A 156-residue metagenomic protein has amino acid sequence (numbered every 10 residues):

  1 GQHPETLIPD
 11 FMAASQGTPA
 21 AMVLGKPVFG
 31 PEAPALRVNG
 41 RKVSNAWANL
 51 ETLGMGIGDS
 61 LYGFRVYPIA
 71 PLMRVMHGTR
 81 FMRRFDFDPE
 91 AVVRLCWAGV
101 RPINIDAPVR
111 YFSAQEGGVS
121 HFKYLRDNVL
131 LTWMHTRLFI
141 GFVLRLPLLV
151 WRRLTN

Functional and structural regions predicted by a protein language model:
G1-K42, F64-H77, M82, D86-V109 (+1 more regions): Structured catalytic core of nucleotide-sugar glycosyltransferases
L7, A46-N49, S113: Short amphipathic alpha-helical surface micro-motifs
L36-R37, G118-R126: Short, membrane-interfacial amphipathic segments enriched in basic
R41-L50, K123-L146: Catalytic core of nucleotide-sugar-dependent glycosyltransferases
G54-I57: Conserved C-terminal "switch" segment of AAA+ ATPases
S60-L61: An anion-binding catalytic pocket shared by soluble metabolic enzymes
I105-F122: Active-site donor/metal-binding and catalytic loop motifs of nucleotide-sugar-dependent glycosylation enzymes
